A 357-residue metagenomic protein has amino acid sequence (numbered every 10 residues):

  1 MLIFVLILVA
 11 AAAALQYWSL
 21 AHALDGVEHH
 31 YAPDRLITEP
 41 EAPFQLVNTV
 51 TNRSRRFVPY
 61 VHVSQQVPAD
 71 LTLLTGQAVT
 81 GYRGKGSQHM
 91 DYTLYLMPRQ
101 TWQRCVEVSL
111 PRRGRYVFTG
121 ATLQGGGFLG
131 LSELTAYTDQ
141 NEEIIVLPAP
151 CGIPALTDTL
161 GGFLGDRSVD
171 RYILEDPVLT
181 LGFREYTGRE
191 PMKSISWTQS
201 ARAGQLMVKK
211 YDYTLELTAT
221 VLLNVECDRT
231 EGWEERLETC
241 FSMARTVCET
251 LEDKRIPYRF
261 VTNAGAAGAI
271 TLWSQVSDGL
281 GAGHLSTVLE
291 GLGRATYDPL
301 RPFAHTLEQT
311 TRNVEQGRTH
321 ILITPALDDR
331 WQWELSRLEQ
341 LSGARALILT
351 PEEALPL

Functional and structural regions predicted by a protein language model:
M1-V27, Q45-V47, D70, A267-G268 (+2 more regions): Von Willebrand factor type A / integrin I
A11-I270: An amphipathic, basic-hydrophobic helix/alpha-beta surface used to engage anionic, phosphate-rich ligands or surfaces
L272-S274: Short aromatic-enriched loop/helix-cap "lid" or pocket-rim segments at secondary-structure transitions that line
